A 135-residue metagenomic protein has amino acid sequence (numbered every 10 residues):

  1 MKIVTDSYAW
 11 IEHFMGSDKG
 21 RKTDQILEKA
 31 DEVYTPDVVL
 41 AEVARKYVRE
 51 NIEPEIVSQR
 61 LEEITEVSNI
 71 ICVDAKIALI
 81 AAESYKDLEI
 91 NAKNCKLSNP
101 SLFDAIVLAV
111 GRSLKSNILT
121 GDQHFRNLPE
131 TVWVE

Functional and structural regions predicted by a protein language model:
M1, A30-V33, E66-N69, R112-N117: Short active-site oxyanion
M1-T35, Y47-E62: Short, well-structured N-terminal submotif of metal-dependent ribonuclease cores
T5-D6, T35-P36, P100-S101, D122 (+1 more regions): Histidine- and aromatic-rich ligand-binding microenvironments
W10-I11, L40, A78, F125-R126: A generic structural signal for short hydrophobic patches within well-formed alpha-helices
H13-F14, K46, A81, L128: Residues that scaffold the ATP/ADP-binding catalytic core of kinase and kinase-like folds
E42-D87: Active-site-proximal, substrate-binding regions of enzyme catalytic domains and RNA-binding/basic surfaces
I70-N117: Active-site neighborhoods of divalent-metal-dependent phosphate/nucleic-acid chemistry enzymes
L108-E135: Acidic, PIN/NYN-like endoribonuclease modules and their adjacent C-terminal/linker elements
